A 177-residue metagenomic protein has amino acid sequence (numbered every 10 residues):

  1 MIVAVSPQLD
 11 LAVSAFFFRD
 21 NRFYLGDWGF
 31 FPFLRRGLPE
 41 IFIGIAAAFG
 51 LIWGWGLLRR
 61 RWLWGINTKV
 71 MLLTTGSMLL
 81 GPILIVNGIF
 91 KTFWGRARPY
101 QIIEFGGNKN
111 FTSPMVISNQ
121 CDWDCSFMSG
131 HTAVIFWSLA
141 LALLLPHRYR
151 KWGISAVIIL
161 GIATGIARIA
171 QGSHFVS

Functional and structural regions predicted by a protein language model:
M1-G50, G88-P99, I103-N110: N-terminal transmembrane-helix/juxtamembrane module of multi-pass inner/ER membrane proteins
I2-A4, L79-I85, I159-I169: Aromatic-anchored segments of alpha-helical transmembrane domains
V5-S6, L51-L63, A142-Y149: Structural signal for the C-terminal ends of transmembrane alpha-helices and the immediately following loop
A12, G37-G44, V70-L73, K151-I159: Alpha-helical transmembrane segments of integral membrane proteins
G26-G37, W62-I66, D122, L145-W152: Juxtamembrane loop-transmembrane helix junctions in multi-pass integral membrane proteins, especially the extracellular
L38-W53, H131-L145: Hydrophobic alpha-helical transmembrane segments
W55-F93, I154-A156: Interfacial segments of alpha-helical transmembrane regions
T112-S177: Membrane-embedded catalytic cores of phosphoryl/pyrophosphoryl-handling enzymes
